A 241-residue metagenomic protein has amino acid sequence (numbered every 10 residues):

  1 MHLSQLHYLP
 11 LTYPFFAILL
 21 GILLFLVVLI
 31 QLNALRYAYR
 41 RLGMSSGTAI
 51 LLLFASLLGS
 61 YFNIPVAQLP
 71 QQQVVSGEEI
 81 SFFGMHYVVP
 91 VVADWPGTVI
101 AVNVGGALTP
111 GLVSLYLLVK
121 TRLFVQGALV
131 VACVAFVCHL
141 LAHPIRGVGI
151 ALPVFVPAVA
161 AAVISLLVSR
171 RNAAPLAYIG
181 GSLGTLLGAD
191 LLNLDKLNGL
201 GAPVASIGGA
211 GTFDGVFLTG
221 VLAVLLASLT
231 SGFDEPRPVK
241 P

Functional and structural regions predicted by a protein language model:
M1-L23, L42-L51, V156, I164-P241: C-terminal transmembrane helix-loop-helix hairpin of multi-pass membrane proteins
Y8-F16, G84-P96, T109-R122, V134-G147 (+1 more regions): Short juxtamembrane and helix-loop transition motifs at transmembrane-helix boundaries in membrane proteins
T12-Q72: N-terminal low-complexity or amphipathic/hydrophobic leaders
Y13-F25, W95-G105, G147-V156: Structural signature of hydrophobic alpha-helical transmembrane segments
L29-R40, G111-V119, S165-V168: C-terminal ends of transmembrane helices
S56-F62, V134-L141, L183-N193: Aromatic-anchored segments of alpha-helical transmembrane domains
S60-Q73, V88-V92, R146-G149: Transmembrane alpha-helix boundary signature
V104, S114-A173, A177, G181-G184: Conserved mixed alpha/beta catalytic, RNA-binding, or beta-rich assembly cores of soluble enzyme, regulatory
